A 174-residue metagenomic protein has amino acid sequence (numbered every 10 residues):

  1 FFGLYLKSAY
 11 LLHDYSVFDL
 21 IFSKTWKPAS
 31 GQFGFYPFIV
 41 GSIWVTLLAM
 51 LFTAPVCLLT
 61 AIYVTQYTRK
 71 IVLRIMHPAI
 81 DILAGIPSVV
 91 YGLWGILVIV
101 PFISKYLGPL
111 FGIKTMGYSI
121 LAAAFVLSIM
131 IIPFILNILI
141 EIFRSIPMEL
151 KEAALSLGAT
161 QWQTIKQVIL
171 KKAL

Functional and structural regions predicted by a protein language model:
F1-K7, D81-G92: Hydrophobic alpha-helical membrane-insertion segments
L6, H13-F33, G92-I129: Membrane-interfacial helix termini and adjacent extracytoplasmic/periplasmic loops of multi-pass transporters
G31-A49: Individual transmembrane alpha-helix segments
A49-I80: Transmembrane-helix boundary motif in ABC transporter permease subunits
V56, T68-I71, I138-E152, Q161-Q163: Transmembrane helix boundary and interhelical loop/hinge segments in multi-pass membrane proteins
P78, I82, I135-L139, I146 (+1 more regions): Transmembrane alpha-helices
A79-I86, I99, F125-I135: Hydrophobic transmembrane alpha-helices
P87, L157-G158: Glycine/proline-centered hinge or cleavage motifs at structural transition points of membrane proteins
